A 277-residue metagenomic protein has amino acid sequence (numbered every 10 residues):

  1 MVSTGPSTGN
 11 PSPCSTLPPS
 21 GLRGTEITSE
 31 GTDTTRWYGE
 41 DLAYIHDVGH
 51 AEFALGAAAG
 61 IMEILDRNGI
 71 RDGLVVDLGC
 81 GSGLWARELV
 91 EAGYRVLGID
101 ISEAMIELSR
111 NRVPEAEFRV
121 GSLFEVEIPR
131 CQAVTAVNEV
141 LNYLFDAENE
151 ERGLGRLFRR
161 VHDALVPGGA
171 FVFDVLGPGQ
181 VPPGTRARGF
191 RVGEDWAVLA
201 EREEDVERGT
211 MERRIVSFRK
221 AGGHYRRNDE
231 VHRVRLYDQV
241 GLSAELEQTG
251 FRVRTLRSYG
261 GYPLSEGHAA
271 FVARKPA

Functional and structural regions predicted by a protein language model:
G21-I70, L84: Conserved class I S-adenosyl-L-methionine
V76, S82-E125: Class I SAM-dependent methyltransferase SAM/SAH-binding core
F124-A133: A short acidic, Gly/Pro-enriched loop at the edge of an enzyme's catalytic core that lines a small-molecule cofactor
Q132-R152: A short SAM/SAH-binding and catalytic strip from SAM-dependent methyltransferases
R152-P167: A short glycine-rich, Lys/Arg-flanked "PGG" loop and its adjoining helix->strand segment in the class I
V172-A244: SAM-dependent methyltransferase
Q239-A277: C-terminal lobe and adjacent flexible extensions of AdoMet/dcAdoMet transferase-like proteins
